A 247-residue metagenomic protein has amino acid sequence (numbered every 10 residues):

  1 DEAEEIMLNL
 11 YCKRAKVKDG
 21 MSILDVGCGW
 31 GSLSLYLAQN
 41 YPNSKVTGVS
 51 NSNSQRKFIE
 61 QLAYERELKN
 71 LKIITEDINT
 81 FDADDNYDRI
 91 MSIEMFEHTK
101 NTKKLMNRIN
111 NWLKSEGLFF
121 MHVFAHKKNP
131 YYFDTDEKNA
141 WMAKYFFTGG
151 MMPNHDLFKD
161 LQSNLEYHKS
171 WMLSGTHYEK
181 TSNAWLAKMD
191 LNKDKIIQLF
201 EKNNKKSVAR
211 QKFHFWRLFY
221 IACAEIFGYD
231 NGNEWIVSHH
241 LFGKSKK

Functional and structural regions predicted by a protein language model:
E2-M21: Conserved alpha-helix/loop element of class I SAM-dependent methyltransferases that forms part of the SAM/SAH-binding
G20-G29: Conserved class I S-adenosyl-L-methionine
S32-P42: Conserved SAM-binding loop of SAM-dependent methyltransferases across substrates and taxa, primarily the Class I
K45-S50: Conserved SAM-binding motif I beta-strand of class I
R66-I78: Conserved SAM-binding strand-loop segment of SAM-dependent methyltransferases
N79-I90: A short acidic, Gly/Pro-enriched loop at the edge of an enzyme's catalytic core that lines a small-molecule cofactor
K103-L118: A short glycine-rich, Lys/Arg-flanked "PGG" loop and its adjoining helix->strand segment in the class I
A125, Y131-E234, G243-K247: Substrate-binding/catalytic lobe of Class I Rossmann-like enzymes that use SAM or dcSAM, i.e., the mid-to-C-terminal
